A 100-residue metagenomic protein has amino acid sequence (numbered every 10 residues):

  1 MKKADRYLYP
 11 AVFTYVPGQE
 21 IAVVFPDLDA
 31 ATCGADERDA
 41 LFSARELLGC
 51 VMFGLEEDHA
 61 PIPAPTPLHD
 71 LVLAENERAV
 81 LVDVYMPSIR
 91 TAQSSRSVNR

Functional and structural regions predicted by a protein language model:
M1-L8, R45-R100: Short, charged, surface-exposed hinge/linker loops at domain edges that act as mobile lids or interdomain connectors
M1-Q19, A31: N-terminal segment of the canonical double-stranded RNA-binding domain
P17, D29, S88-R90: Residues that cap or initiate secondary-structure elements
I21, C33, A92-S94: Short acidic, gly/pro-rich beta-turn/loop elements at beta-sheet edges and active-site/ligand-binding grooves
V24-P26: Short, proline-centered helix/strand-breaking motifs
L28-D39: A short, exposed loop/beta-hairpin motif centered on an aromatic-Gly-Thr core
A40, A44: Conserved anionic group-binding/transfer micro-motifs
